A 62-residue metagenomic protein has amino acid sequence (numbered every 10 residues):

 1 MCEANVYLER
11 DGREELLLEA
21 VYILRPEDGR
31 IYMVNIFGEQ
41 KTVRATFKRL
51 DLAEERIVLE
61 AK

Functional and structural regions predicted by a protein language model:
C2-K62: Compact, glycine-rich, soluble single-domain proteins
